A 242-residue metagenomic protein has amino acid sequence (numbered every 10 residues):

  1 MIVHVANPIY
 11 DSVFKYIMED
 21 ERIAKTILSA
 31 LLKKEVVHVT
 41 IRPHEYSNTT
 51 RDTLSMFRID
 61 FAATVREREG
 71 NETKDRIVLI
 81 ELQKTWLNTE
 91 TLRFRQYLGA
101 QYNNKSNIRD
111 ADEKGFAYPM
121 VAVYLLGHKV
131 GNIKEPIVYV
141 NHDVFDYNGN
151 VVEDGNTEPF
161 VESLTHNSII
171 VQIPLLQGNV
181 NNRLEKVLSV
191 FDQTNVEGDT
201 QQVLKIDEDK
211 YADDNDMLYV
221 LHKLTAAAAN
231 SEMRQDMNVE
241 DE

Functional and structural regions predicted by a protein language model:
M1-E242: Elongated, amphipathic alpha-helical interaction scaffolds
